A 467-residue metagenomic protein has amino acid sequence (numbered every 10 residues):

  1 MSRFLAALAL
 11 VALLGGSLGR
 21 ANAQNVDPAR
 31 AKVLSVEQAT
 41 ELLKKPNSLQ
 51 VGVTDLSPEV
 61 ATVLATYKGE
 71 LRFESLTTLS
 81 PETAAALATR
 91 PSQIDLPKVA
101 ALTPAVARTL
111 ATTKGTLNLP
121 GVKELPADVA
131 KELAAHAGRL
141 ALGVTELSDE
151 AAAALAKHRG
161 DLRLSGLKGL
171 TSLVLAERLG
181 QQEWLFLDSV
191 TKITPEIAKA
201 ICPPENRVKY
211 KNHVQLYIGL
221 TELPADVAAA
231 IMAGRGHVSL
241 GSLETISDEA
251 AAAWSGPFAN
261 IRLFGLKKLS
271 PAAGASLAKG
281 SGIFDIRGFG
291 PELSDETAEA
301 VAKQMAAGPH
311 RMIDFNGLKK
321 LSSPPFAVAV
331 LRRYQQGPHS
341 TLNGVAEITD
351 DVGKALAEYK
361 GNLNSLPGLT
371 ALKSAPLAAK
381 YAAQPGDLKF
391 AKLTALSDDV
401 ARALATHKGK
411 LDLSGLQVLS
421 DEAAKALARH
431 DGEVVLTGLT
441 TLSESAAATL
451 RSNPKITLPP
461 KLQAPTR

Functional and structural regions predicted by a protein language model:
M1-F4: Positively charged n-region of N-terminal signal peptides that target proteins for export
A7-S17: Bacterial N-terminal signal peptides
A21-A23: Boundary at the C-terminal end of the N-terminal hydrophobic targeting segment
D27-P28, K45-L56, T66-L79, A88-L102 (+15 more regions): Concave beta-strand-loop units of leucine-rich repeat
A31-E37: The feature captures the LRR N-terminal capping module
Q38, V60, S80-T83, T103-V106 (+14 more regions): The leucine-rich repeat
A39-L43, K380-Y381: Short boundary motifs at domain starts and secondary-structure transition points
